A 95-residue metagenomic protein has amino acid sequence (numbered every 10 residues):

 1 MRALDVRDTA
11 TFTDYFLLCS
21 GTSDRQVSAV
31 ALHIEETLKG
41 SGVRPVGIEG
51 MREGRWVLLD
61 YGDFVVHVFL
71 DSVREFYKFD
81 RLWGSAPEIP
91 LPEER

Functional and structural regions predicted by a protein language model:
M1-D8, T22-R25, A29, E36 (+4 more regions): Long, contiguous binding/interaction regions
A10-F12: Short, contiguous, helix-prone interaction/anchoring segments in small proteins
L59-Y61: Active-site beta-strand termini and strand-to-loop segments that position acidic
